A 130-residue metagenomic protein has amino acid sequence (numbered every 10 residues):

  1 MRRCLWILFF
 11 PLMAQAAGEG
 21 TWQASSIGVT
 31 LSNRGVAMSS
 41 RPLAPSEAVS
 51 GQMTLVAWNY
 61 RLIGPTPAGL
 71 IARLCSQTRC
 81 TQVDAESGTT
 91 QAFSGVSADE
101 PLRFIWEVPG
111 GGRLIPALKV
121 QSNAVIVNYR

Functional and structural regions predicted by a protein language model:
M1-R2, A72: Short, intrinsically disordered low-complexity segments
R3-M13: Sec-dependent N-terminal signal peptides
A16-R130: Disulfide-rich extracellular domains of secreted proteins
